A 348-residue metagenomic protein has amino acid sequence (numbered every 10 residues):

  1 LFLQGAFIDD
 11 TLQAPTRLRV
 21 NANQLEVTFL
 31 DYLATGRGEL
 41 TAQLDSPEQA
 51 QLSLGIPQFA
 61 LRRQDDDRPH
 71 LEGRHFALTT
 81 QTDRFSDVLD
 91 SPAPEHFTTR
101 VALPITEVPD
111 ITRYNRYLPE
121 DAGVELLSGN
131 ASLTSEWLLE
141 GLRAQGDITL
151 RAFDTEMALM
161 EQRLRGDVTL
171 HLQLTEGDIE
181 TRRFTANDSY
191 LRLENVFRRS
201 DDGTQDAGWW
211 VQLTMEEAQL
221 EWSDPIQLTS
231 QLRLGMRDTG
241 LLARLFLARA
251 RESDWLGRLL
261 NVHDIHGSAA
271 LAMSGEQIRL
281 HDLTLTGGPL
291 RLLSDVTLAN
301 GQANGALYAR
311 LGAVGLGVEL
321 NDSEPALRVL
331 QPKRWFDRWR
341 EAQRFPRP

Functional and structural regions predicted by a protein language model:
L1-D87, P92-H96: Elongated, acidic membrane-bridging lipid-handling scaffolds and related periplasm/extracellular "bridge/tunnel" systems
T16-A22, P109-Y117, T149-L150, A248-A250 (+1 more regions): Flexible, solvent-exposed coil segments and beta strand-coil junctions, predominantly the extracellular/periplasmic
N21-L25, P57-A60, P104-T112, T149-E156 (+2 more regions): Generic short beta-strand segments
T28-L33, R63-D65, E140-L142, L159-E161 (+2 more regions): Solvent-exposed loop/turn segments connecting transmembrane beta-strands in outer-membrane beta-barrel proteins
Y32-A34, E72, A122-L127, Q162-L164 (+1 more regions): Replace "Gram-negative outer membrane beta-barrel proteins" with "bacterial and organellar outer membrane beta-barrel
L52, P69-H75, V88-H96, R100 (+4 more regions): Extended terminal
L118-G123, E217, D254-W255, W339: Extracellular loop and loop/strand-boundary signature of outer-membrane beta-barrel proteins
